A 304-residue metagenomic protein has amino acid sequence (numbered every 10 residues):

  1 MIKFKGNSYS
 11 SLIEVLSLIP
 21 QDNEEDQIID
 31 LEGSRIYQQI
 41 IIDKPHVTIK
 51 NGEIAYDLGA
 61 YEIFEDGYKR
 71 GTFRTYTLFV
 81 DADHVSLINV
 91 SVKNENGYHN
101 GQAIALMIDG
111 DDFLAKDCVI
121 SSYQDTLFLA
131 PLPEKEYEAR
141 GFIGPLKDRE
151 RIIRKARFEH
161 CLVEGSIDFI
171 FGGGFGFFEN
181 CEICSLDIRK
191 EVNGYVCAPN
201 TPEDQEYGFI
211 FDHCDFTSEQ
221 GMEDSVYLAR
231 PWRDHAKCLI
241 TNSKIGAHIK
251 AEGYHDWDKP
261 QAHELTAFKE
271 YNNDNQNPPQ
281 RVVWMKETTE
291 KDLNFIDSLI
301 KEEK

Functional and structural regions predicted by a protein language model:
I2, Y9-K304: Sequence-level preference for short, compositionally simple segments enriched in small aliphatic or small polar residues
